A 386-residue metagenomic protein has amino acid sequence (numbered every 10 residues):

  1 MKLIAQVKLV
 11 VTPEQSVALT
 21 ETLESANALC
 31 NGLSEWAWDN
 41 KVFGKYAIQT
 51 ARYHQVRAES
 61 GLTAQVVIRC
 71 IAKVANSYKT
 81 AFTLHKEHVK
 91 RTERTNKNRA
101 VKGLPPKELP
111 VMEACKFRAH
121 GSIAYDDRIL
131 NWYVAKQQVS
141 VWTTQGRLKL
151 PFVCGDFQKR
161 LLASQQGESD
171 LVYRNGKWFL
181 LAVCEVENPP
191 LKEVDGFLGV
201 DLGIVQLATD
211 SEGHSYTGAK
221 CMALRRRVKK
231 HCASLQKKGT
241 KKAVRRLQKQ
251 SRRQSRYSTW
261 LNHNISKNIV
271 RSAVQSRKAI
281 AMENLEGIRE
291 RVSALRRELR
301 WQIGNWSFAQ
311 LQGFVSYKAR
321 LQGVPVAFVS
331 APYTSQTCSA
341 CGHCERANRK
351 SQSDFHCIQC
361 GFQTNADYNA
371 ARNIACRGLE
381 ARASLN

Functional and structural regions predicted by a protein language model:
M1-N386: Nucleic-acid substrate recognition interfaces
